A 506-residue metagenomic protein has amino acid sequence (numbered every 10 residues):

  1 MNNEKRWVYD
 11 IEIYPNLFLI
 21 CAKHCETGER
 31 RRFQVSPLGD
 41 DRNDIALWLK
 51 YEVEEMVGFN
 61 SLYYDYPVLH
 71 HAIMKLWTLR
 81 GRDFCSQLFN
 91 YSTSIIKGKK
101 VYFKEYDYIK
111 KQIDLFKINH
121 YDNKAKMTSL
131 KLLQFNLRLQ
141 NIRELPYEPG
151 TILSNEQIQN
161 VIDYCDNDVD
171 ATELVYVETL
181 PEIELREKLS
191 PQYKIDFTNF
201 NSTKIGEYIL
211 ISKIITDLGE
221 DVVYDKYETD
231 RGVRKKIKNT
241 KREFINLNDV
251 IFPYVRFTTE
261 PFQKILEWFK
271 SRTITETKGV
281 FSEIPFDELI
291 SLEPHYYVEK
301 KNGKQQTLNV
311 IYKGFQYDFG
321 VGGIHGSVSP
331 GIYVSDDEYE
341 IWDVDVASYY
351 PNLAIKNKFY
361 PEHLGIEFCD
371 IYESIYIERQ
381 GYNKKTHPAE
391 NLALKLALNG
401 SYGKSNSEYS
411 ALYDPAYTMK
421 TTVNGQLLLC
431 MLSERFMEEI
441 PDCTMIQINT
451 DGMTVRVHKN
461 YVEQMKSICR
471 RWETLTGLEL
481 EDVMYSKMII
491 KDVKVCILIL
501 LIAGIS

Functional and structural regions predicted by a protein language model:
N2-H24, S348-N352: Gly/Thr-rich phosphate-binding beta-strand-loop-beta motif of the actin/hexokinase/Hsp70
R6, E55-V57, E340-I341: Structural motif
I11, V35, G58-S61, V344 (+2 more regions): Short His-Asn-centered micro-motif
L17, Y66-P67, Y121-K124, T128-K131 (+6 more regions): Short helix/loop capping segments that flank catalytic or ligand/cofactor-binding pockets
E29-L132: Conserved DEDDh/DEDDy metal-dependent 3′-5′ exonuclease domain
T93-Y108, D196-F200, R456, Y485-L500: Short, conserved secondary-structure transition motifs
L133-E144, G150-A347, R435-E473, V483-M488 (+1 more regions): Conserved "right-hand" nucleotidyltransferase catalytic core of DNA-directed polymerases
S335-S506: Conserved catalytic core of nucleic-acid polymerases
